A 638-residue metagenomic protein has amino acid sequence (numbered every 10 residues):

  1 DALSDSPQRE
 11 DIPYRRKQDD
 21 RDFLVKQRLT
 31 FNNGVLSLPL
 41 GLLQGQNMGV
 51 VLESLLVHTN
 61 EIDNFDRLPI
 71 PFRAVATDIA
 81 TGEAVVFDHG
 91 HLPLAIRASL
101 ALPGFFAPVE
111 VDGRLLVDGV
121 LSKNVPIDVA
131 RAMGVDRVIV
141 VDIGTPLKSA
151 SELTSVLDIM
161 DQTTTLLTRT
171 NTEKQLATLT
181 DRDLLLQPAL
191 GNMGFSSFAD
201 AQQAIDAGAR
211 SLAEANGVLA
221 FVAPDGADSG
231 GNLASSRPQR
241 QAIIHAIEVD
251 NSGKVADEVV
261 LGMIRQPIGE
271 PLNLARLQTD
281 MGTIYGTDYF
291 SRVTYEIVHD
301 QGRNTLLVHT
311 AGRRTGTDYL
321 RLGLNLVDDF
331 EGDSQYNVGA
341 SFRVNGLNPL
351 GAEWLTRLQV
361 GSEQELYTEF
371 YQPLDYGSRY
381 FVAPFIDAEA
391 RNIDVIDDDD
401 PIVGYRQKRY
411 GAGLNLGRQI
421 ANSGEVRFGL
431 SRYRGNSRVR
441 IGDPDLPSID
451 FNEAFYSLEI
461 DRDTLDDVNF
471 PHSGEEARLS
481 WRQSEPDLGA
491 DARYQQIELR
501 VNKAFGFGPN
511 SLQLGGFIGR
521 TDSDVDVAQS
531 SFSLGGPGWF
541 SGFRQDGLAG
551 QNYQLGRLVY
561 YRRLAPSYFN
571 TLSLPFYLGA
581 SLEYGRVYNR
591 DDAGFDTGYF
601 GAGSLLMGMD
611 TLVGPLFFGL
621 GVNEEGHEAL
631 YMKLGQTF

Functional and structural regions predicted by a protein language model:
D1-G282, G286-V293, V298, R313-R314: Patatin-like phospholipase
A76-D78, D88, P188, V249-G253 (+10 more regions): Flexible glycine-/small-residue-rich
A80, G253, H299-Q301, F505-P509 (+1 more regions): A generic beta-sheet turn/junction motif
K148-A150, L219-R237, L430-Y433, G474-A477 (+2 more regions): Acidic/histidine-enriched alpha-helical segments
A275-D280, R292-D467, F532-G538, G547-G550 (+2 more regions): Gram-negative/organellar outer-membrane beta-barrel architecture
G286, R292, T305-L307, Y319-D329 (+6 more regions): C-terminal outer-membrane beta-barrel translocator/porin domains of Gram-negative envelope proteins and their
S604-L606: ATP phosphate-binding glycine-rich loop and adjacent ATP-lid/helix-beta elements within ATP-binding kinase/ATPase
